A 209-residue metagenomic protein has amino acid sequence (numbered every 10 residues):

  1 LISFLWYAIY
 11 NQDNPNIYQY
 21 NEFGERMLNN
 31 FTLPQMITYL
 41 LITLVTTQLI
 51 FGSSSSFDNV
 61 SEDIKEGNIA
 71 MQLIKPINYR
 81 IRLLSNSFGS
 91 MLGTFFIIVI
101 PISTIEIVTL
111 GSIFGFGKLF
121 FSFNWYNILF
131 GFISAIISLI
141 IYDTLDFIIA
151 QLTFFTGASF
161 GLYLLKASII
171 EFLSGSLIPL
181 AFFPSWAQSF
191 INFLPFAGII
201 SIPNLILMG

Functional and structural regions predicted by a protein language model:
I2-Q48, G52: Transmembrane helix-boundary elements of multi-pass transport/secretion proteins, especially ABC-type permease modules
S3-Q12, G24, I100-L119, F182 (+1 more regions): Transmembrane alpha-helix termini and helix-breaking/packing motifs in multi-pass membrane transporters
A8, S56-D63, N68, T144-Q151 (+2 more regions): Membrane-spanning helices that line or support transport/gating and their immediate boundary helices in channels
T32-Y39, F123, N127, G131 (+1 more regions): Residue-level signature of transmembrane alpha-helical entry/exit and packing/kink sites in multi-pass membrane
M36-S103: Hydrophobic alpha-helical transmembrane segments of multi-pass membrane transport proteins
V45-S56, I136-Q151, F172-L177: Transmembrane alpha-helical segments that form the membrane-embedded catalytic/substrate-channel core of multi-pass
M91-S159, Y163: Alpha-helical transmembrane segments and their short interhelical loops
S112, F147-L207: Transmembrane helix segments
